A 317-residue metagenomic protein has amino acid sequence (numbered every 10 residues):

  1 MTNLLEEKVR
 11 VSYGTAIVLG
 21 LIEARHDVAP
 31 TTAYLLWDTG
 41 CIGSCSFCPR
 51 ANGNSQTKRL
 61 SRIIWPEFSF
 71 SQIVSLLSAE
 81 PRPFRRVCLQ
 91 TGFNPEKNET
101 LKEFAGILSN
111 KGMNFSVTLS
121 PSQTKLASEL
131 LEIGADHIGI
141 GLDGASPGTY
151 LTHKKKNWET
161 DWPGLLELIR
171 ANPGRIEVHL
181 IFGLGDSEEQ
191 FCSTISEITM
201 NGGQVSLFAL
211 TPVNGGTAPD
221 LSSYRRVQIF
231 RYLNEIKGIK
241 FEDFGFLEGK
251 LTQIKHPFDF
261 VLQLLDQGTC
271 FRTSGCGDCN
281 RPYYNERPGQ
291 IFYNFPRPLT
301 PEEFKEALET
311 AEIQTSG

Functional and structural regions predicted by a protein language model:
M1-A33, F84, C192, S196-G317: Auxiliary Fe-S-binding modules of radical SAM enzymes
I17-I22, H26, T32-I42, S46-T152 (+2 more regions): Conserved Radical SAM active-site core
W65-F68, H153-D161, D186, Q190 (+1 more regions): Alpha-helix N-cap and loop-to-helix initiation/capping positions
S69, T100, F104, L126 (+4 more regions): General structural feature for long, well-ordered alpha-helical segments within catalytic domains of soluble enzymes
F115, I176, V205: Hydrophobic anchor at the start of a short beta-strand that flanks the dinucleotide cofactor-binding loop
Q123-E132, F182-Q204: Catalytic cores of alpha/beta
L168-E189, F208-G215: Conserved strand-turn element in the central/C-terminal portion of the radical SAM core barrel that lines
